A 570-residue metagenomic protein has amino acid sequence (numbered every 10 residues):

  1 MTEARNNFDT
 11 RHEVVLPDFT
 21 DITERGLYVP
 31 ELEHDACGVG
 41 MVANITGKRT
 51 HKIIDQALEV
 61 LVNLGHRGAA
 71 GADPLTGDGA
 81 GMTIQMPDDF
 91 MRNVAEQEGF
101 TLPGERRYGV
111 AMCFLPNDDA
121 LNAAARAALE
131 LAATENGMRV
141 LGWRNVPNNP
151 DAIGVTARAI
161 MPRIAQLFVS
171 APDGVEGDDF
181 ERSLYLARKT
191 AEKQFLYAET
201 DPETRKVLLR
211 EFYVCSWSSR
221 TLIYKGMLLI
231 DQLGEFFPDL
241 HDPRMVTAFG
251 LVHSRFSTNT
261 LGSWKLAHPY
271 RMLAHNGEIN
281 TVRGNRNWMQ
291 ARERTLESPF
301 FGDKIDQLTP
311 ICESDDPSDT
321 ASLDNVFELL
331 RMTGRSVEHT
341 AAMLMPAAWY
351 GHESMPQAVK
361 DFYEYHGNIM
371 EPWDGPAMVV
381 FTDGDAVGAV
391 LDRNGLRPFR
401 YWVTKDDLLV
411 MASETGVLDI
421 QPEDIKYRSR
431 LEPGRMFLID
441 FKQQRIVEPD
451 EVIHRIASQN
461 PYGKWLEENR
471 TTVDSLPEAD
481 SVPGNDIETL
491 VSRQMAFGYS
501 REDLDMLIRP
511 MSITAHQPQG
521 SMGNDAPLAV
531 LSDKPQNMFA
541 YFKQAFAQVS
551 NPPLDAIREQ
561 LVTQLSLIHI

Functional and structural regions predicted by a protein language model:
T2-S566: Conserved short alpha-helical segments that host acidic/polar catalytic motifs at enzyme active sites
I568-I570: Conserved small/polar residues in nucleotide/adenosyl-binding loops
